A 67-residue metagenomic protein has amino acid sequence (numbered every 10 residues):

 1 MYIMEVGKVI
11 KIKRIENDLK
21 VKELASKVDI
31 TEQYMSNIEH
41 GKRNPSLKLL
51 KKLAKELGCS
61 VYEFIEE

Functional and structural regions predicted by a protein language model:
M1-E5: A detector for short, charged/polar N-terminal pre-domain segments
V6-K8, E32, S46-L50: Short alpha-helical elements of helix-turn-helix
K8-K27, K52: Short basic helix-loop element that most often maps to the first helix and adjoining turn of HTH DNA-binding modules
I10, L24-A25, M35-I38, F64: Conserved hydrophobic/aromatic packing and binding residues within compact polymer-binding modules
D29-N44: Recognition helix of helix-turn-helix/homeodomain-like DNA-binding domains that insert into the DNA major groove
K42-K52, V61: Short, basic-rich loop-to-helix N-cap that marks the start of a DNA-contacting helix
G58-E67: Short C-terminal boundary/hinge segments that cap the last helix of small helical domains
